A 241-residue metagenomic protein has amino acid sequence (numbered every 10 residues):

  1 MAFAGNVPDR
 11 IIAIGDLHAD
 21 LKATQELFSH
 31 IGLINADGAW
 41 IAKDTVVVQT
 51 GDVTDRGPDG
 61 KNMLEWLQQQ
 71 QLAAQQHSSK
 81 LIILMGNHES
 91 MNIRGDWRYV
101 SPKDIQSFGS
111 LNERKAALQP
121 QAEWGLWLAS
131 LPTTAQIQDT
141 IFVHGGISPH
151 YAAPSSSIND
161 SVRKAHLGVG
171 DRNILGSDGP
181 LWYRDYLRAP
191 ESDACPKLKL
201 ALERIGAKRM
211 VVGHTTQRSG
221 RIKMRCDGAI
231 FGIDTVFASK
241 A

Functional and structural regions predicted by a protein language model:
M1-A241: Feature recognizes metal-dependent phosphohydrolase scaffolds
